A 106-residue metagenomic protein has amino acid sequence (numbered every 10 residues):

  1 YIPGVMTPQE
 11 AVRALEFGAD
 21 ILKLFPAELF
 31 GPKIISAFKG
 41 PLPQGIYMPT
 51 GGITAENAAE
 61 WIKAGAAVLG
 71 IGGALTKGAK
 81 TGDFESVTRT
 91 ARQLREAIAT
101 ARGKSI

Functional and structural regions predicted by a protein language model:
I2, D20-I21, I46-M48, V68: Structural preference for beta-strand elements that scaffold enzyme active sites
P3-P8, A27-L29, M48-A55: Glycine-rich beta-to-alpha transition loops that act as phosphate-gripper elements at the mouths of alpha/beta enzyme
P8-D20, P32-F38: Anionic-ligand binding region
Q9-F17, I53-L69: Catalytic cores of alpha/beta
A11, L24-G31, A64-V87: Glycine-rich phosphate-binding active-site loops on the catalytic face of alpha/beta enzymes
A11, P32-I35, A58-A59, T88-R95: Generic structural signal for well-ordered alpha-helices, preferentially at hydrophobic/aromatic core positions
I62, G78-I106: C-terminal helical cap(s) of enzyme catalytic domains, especially alpha/beta-barrels
